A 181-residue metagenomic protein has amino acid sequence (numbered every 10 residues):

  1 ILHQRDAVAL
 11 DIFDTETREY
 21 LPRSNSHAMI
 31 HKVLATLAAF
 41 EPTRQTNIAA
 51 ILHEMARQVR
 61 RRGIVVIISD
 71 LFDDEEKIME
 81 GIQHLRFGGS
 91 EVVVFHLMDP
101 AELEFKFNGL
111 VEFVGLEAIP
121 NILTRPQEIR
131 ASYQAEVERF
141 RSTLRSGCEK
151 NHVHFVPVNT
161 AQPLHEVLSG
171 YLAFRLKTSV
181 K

Functional and structural regions predicted by a protein language model:
I1-K181: Exposed, interaction-prone extracellular/peripheral surfaces
